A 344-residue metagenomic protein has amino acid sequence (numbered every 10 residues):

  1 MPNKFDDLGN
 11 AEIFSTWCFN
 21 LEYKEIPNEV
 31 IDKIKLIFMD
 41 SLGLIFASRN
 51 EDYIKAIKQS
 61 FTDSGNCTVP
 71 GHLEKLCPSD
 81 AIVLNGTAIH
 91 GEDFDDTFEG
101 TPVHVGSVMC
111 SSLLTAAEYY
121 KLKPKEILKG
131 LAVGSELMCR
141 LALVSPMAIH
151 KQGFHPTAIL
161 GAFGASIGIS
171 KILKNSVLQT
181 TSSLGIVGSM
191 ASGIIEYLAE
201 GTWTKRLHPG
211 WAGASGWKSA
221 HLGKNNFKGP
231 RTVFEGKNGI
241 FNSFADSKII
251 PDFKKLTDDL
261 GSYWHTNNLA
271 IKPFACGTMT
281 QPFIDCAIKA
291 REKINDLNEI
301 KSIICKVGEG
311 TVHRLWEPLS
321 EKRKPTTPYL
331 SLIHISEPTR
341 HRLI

Functional and structural regions predicted by a protein language model:
P2-T266, L315: N-terminal core-entry segment
K35, L332-I333: A structural signal for the main folded, soluble domain(s) of proteins
F38, K218-L222, T280-A287, S336: Active-site-proximal alpha-helical segments within enzyme catalytic domains
G91, K272-M279, L319-L332: Glycine-rich phosphate/pyrophosphate-binding beta-alpha loops
P209-G213, A245, E309-L330: Short glycine/threonine-rich loop-to-helix capping motif typified by GTGT followed within a few residues by an Asp-Pro
F234-N242, E299-G310: A glycine-rich phosphate-binding loop feature that marks nucleotide/adenosyl-phosphate handling sites
G261-I303: A conserved active-site cap/scaffold subdomain adjacent to cofactor or substrate pockets
I333-I344: Single conserved hydrophobic/aromatic residue that forms the stacking wall/gate of nucleotide- or nucleobase-binding
